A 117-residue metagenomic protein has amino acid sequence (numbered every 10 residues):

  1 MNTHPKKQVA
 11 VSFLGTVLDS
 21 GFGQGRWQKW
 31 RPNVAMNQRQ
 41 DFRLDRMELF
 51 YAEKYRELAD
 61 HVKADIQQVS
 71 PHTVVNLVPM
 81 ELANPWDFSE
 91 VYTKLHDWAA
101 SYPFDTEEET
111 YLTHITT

Functional and structural regions predicted by a protein language model:
M1-L112: Long, low-complexity, Lys/Arg-enriched
